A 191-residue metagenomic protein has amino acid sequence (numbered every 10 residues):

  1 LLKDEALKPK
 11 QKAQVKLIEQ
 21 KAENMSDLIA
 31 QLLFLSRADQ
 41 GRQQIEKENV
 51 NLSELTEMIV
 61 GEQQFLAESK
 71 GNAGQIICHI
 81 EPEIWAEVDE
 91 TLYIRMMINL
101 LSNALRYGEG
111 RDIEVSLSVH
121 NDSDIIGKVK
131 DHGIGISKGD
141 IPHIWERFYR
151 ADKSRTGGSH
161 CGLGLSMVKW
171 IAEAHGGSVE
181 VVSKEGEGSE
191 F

Functional and structural regions predicted by a protein language model:
L2-P9: Short acidic helix/loop segment immediately C-terminal to the autophosphorylated histidine in two-component histidine
K10, Q40-I45, W85-V88: Conserved micro-motifs of the catalytic ATP-binding
Q20-M25: Short alpha-helical segment of the dimerization/phosphotransfer core of two-component systems
E46-N49, A73-I84, H120: Conserved catalytic submotifs in the C-terminal HATPase_c
A104-L105: Short helix-loop "hinge" at the ATP-lid/N-box region of the Bergerat-fold HATPase_c
I136-F148: Short conserved segment of the HATPase_c
